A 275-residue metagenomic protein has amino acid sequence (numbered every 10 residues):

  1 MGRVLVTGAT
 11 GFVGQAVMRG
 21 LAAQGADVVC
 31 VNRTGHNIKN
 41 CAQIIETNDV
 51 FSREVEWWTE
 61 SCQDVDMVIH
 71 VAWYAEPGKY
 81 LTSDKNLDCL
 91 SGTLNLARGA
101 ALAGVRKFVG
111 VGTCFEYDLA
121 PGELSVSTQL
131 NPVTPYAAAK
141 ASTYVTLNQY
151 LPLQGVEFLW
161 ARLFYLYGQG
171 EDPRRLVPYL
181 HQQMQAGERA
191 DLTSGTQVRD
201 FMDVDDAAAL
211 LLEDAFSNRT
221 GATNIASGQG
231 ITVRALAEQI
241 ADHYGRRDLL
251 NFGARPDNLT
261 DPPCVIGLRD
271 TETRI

Functional and structural regions predicted by a protein language model:
V4-Q24: N-terminal Rossmann NAD(P)H-binding glycine-rich loop of SDR-like oxidoreductase domains
T7, V31, V68-V71, F108-C114 (+1 more regions): SDR active-site strand-loop-helix element
A26-H36: Conserved glycine-rich Rossmann-like NAD(P)H-binding loop of the short-chain dehydrogenase/reductase
N48-D88: NAD(P)H-binding glycine-rich loop region in Rossmannoid oxidoreductase-like domains and their noncatalytic homologs
H70, L94-P135: Conserved Rossmann-fold NAD(P)-dependent oxidoreductase catalytic core, especially the SDR/UDP-sugar
P135, A139-S142: Active-site helix of classical SDR
V145-R199, V204, Q239-A241: NAD(P)-dependent short-chain dehydrogenase/reductase
M184-I275: C-terminal substrate-binding subdomain of Rossmann-fold SDR/epimerase-dehydratase oxidoreductases
